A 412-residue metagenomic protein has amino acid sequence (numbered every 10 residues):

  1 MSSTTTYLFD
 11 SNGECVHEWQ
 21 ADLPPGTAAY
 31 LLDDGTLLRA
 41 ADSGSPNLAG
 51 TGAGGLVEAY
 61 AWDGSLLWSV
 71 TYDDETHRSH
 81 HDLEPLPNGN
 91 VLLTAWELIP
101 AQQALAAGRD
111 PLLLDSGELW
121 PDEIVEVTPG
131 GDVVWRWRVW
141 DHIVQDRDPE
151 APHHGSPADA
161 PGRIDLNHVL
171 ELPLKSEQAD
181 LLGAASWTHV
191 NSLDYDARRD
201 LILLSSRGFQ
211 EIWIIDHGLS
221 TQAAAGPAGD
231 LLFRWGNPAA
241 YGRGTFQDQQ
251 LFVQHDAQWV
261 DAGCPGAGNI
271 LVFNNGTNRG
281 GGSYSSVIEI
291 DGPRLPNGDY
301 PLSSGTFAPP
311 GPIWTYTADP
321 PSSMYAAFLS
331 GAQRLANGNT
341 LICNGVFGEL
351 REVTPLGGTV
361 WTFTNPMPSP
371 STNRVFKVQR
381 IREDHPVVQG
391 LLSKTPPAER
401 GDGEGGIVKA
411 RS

Functional and structural regions predicted by a protein language model:
M1-S412: Histidine-/acidic-rich catalytic cores in large beta-rich domains
